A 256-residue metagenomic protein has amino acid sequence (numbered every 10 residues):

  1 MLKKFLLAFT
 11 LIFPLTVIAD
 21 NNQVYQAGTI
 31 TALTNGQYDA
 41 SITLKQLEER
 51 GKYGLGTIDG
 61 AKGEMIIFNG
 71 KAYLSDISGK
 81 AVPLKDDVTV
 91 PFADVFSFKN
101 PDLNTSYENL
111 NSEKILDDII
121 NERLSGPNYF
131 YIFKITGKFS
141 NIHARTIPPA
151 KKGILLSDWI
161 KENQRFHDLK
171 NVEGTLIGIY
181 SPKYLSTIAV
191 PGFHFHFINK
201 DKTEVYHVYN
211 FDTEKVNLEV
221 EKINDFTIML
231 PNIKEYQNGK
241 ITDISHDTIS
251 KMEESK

Functional and structural regions predicted by a protein language model:
F5-P14: Sec-dependent N-terminal signal peptides
V17-A19: Boundary at the C-terminal end of the N-terminal hydrophobic targeting segment
I30-A93: N-terminal low-complexity or amphipathic/hydrophobic leaders
S75-R123: A glycine-rich, hydrophobic loop/mini-helix early in the fold
S97-E108, S112, N224-I249: Compact, glycine/acidic-enriched structural inserts
I115-I179, S186-I188: Long, positively charged binding patches that form subdomain-scale interaction surfaces for polyanionic ligands
V190-I198: Histidine-centered divalent-metal-coordination microenvironment in nucleic-acid enzymes
N199-T242: A hydrophobic, small-residue-rich beta->alpha segment in the mid-to-C-terminal subdomain of diverse proteins
